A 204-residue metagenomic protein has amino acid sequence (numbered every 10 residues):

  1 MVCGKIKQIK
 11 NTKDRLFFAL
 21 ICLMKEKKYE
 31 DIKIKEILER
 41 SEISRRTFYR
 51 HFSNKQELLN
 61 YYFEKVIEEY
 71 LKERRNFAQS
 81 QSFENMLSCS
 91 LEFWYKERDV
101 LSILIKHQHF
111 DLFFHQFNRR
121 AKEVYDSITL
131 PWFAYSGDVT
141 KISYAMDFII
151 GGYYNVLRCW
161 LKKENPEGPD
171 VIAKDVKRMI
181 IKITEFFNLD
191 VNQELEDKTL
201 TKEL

Functional and structural regions predicted by a protein language model:
K5, T12-R15, K141: N-terminal positioning helix adjacent to the helix-turn-helix/winged-helix DNA-binding module
K10-I21, K25, E30-I34, E39-E42 (+2 more regions): An amphipathic alpha-helix adjacent to DNA-recognition modules
E26-K27, G137, K202-L204: Cytosolic nucleotide-binding catalytic cores of signal-transduction proteins
K65-E73, E97, V124-W132, I183 (+1 more regions): A short secondary-structure junction motif
R74-V100: Hydrophobic alpha-helical connector segments
F110-Y135, T140-G151, T184-E185: Amphipathic alpha-helical packing segments from all-alpha helical-bundle domains
C159-L204: C-terminal peripheral helix-coil segments that are non-catalytic and often amphipathic
